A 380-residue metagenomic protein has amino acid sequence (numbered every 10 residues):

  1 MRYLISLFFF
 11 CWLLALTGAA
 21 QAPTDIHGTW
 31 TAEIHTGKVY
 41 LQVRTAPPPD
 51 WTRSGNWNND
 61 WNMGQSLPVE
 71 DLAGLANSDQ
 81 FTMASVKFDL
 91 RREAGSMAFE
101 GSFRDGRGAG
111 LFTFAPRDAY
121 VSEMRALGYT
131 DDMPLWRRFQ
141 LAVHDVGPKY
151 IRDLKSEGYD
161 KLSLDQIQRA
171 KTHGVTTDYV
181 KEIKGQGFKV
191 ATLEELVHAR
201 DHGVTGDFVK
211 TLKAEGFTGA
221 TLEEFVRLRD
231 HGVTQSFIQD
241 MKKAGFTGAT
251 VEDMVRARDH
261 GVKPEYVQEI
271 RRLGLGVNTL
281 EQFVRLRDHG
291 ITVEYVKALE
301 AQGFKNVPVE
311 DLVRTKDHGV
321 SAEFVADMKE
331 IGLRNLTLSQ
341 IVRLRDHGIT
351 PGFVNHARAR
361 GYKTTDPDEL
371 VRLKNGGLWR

Functional and structural regions predicted by a protein language model:
M1-L4: Positively charged n-region of N-terminal signal peptides that target proteins for export
S6-A15: Bacterial N-terminal signal peptides
A20-R380: General marker for long, soluble alpha-helical cores
